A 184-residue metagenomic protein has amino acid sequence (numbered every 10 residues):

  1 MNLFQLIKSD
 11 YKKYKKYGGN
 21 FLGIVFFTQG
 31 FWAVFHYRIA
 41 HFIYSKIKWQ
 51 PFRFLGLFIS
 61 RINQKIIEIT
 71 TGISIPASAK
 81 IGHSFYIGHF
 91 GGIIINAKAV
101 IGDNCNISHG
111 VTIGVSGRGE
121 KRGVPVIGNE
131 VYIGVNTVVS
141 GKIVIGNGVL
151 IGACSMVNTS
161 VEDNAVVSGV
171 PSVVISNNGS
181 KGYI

Functional and structural regions predicted by a protein language model:
M1-I67, T71, G182-I184: Terminal amphipathic alpha-helical/low-complexity segments used for targeting or macromolecular assembly
E68-I175: Structural signal for interior beta-strand "rungs" in well-ordered beta-sheet cores of soluble enzyme domains
